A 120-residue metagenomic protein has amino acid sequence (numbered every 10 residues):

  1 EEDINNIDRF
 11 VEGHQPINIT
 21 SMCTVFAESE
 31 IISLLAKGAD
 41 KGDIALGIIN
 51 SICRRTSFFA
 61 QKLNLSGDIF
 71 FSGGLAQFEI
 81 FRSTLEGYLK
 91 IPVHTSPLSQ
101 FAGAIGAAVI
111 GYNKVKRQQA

Functional and structural regions predicted by a protein language model:
E1-D3, A39, A60-N64, Y112-A120: Short helix-capping/linker segments at secondary-structure and domain boundaries
E1-I19, C23, N113: Glycine-rich phosphate-binding loop plus the immediately following alpha-helix
N6, F71, H94-P97: General beta-strand structural signal in soluble alpha/beta enzymes
V11, T24, K37, Q61-N64 (+1 more regions): Solvent-exposed alpha-helices and their adjacent loops that cap or buttress functional pockets in soluble metabolic
A27-A60, Q100: Adenine-nucleotide phosphate-binding core of ATP-dependent small-molecule kinases
A60-Y88, S99-G103: Glycine-rich phosphate-binding loops at beta-strand->alpha-helix junctions
T84-I91, K114-R117: A glycine- and small-aliphatic-rich helix-loop capping segment at beta-alpha/alpha-beta transitions that lines
S96-A120: Glycine-rich phosphate-binding/hydrolytic loop that grips phosphoryl groups
